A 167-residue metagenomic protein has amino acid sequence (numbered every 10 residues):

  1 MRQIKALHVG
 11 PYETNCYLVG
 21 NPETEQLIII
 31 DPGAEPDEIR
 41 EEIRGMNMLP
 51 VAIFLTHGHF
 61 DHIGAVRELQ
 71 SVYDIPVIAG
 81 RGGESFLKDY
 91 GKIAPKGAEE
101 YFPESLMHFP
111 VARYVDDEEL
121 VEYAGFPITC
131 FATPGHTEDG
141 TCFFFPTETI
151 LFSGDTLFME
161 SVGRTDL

Functional and structural regions predicted by a protein language model:
M1-M46, C142-G154: Conserved beta-strand hairpin/beta-sheet module of binuclear metal-dependent hydrolase folds, prominently
L7-V9, P110-A112, A132-P134: Short Gly/Pro-enriched turn/cap motifs at secondary-structure boundaries
C16, I39, A65, K88 (+2 more regions): Short, function-defining helix-loop hinge/capping sites that tune catalysis or transport
V19, D31, H57, L69 (+4 more regions): Divalent metal-coordination and catalytic microenvironments
T24, A34, F60, G135 (+2 more regions): Short, glycine/acidic-enriched loop or turn micro-motifs at the edges of active sites
I29-I30, V51-G58, V77-G80, A132-G135 (+1 more regions): Active-site neighborhood of phospho(di)ester-bond hydrolases with catalytic His/Asp-centered motifs
E35-A124: Active-site HxH/HxHxD metal-binding segment of metal-dependent hydrolases
I93-K96, L120, F126-L167: Metallo-beta-lactamase
